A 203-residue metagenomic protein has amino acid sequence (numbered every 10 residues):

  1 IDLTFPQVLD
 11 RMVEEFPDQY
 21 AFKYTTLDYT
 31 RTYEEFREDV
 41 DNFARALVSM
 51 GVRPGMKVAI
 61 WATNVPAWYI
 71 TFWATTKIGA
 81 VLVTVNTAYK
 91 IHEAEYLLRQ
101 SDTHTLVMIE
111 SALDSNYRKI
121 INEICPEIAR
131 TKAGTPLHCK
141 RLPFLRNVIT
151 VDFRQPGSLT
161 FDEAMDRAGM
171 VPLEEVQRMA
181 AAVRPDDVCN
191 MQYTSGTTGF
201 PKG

Functional and structural regions predicted by a protein language model:
I1, G199-G203: Short, intrinsically disordered, charge-balanced linker/junction segments flanking boundaries in proteins
I1-A21, E38: A short N-terminal helical cap/helix-turn-helix that marks the beginning of AMP-binding/adenylate-forming
P17-Y20, R141-L145, T150, P156-Y193 (+1 more regions): Conserved pre-ATP/AMP-binding loop-to-beta segment of ANL
D18, F36, A80, T103 (+1 more regions): Short glycine/serine/threonine/alanine-rich loop segments
D18-V65, Y69-W73, K90-E95, D162-G169 (+1 more regions): Conserved AMP-binding/adenylate-forming core of the ANL superfamily
V58, T75, V188, T194-T197: Conserved S/T- and glycine-rich ATP-binding loop of Class I adenylate-forming
I78-R167: Structural core segment of the AMP-binding/adenylate-forming
